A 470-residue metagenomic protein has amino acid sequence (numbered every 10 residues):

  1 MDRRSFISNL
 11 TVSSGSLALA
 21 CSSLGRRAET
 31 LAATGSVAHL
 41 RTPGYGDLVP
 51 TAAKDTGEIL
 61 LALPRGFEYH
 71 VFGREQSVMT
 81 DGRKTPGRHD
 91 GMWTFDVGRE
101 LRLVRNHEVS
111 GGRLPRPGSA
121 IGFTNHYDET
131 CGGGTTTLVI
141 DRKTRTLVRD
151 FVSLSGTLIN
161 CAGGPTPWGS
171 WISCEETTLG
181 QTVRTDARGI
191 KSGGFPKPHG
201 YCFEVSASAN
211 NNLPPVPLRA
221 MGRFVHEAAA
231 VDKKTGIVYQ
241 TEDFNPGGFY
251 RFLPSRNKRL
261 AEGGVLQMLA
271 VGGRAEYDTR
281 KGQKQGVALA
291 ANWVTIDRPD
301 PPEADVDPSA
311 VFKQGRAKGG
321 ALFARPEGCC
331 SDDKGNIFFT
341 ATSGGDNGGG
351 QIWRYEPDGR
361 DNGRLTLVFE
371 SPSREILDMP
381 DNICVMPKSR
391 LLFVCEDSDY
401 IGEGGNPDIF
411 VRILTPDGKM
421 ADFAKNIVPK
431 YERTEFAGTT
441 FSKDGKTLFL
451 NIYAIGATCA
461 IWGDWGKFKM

Functional and structural regions predicted by a protein language model:
S5-A28, A33-T34: N-terminal export signals
R88-G91, G133, L158-N160, P198 (+6 more regions): Beta-rich catalytic cores
D96-R99, T166-P167, K233-K234, D332-K334 (+2 more regions): Residue-level detector of Asp-centered blade-edge/turn motifs that repeat once per structural unit in beta-propeller
G132-D141, G194-S208, L253, I352-E356 (+1 more regions): Beta-propeller blade signature
Q285-R364: Beta-propeller domains
T342, R374-D417: Loop/turn-rich, solvent-exposed surfaces of beta-rich toroidal or solenoidal domains
F369-D381, G418-F441: Conserved blade-ending motifs and adjacent loop-strand segments that build the rim/top face of beta-propeller domains
T440-M470: Blade-level signature of beta-propeller repeat domains, shared across WD40, Kelch, NHL, RCC1 and BNR/Asp-box propellers
